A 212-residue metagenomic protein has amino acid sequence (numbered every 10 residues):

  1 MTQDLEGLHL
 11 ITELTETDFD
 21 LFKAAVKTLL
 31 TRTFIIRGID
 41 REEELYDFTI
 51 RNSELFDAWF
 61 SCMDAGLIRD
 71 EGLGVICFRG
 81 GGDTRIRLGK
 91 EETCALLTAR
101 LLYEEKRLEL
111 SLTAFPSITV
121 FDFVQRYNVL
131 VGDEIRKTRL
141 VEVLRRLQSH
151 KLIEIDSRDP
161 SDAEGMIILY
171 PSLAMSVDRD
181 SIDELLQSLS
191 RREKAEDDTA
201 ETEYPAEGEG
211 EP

Functional and structural regions predicted by a protein language model:
M1-R79: Eukaryotic partner-binding/assembly regions in large regulatory complexes
H9-E13, G80-A114: Short alpha-helical segments that sit at the start of domains
I35-E44, E109-N128: Short acidic, hydrophobic short linear motifs in intrinsically disordered regions
F48-L55, D133-S149: Short amphipathic alpha-helical interaction segments
M63-R69, Q148-P160: A short, conserved structural fragment
V75-G80, E154-D180: Accessory beta->alpha helical hairpin/"wing" motif in late/C-terminal subdomains of nucleic-acid enzymes
R107-F115, V131-I135, S157: Short acidic, glycine/proline-enriched loop segments that cap or flank alpha-helices
Y170-P212: Short, amphipathic alpha-helical interaction segments positioned at domain boundaries
